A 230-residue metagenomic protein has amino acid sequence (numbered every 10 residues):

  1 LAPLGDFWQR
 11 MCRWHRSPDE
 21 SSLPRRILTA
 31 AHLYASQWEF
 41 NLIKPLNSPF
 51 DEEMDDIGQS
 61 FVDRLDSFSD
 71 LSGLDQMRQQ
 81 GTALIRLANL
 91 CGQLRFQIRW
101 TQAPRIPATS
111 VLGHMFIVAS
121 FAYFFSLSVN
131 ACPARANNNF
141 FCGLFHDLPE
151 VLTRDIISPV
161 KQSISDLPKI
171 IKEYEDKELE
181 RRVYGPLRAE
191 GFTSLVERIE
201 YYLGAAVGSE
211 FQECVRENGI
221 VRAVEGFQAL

Functional and structural regions predicted by a protein language model:
L1, H32, H114-F125, K172-P186: An active-site-proximal "capping" alpha-helix that borders the catalytic cofactor pocket
L1, H32, N138-D155: His-Asp-centered metal-binding catalytic motifs of divalent-metal-dependent phosphohydrolases/nucleases
A2-L87, C132, N139-F140, G185-L230: Histidine/acidic-rich helix-loop-helix segments that form or flank divalent-metal centers in metalloenzyme catalytic
R26, T109-V111, P159-G185: Divalent-cation-assisted or electrostatically stabilized phosphate/pyrophosphate-binding catalytic cores
A88-I98: Active-site-adjacent bridging/hinge elements
I98-W100, S120, L152-P159, R216: Short acidic (Asp/Glu) and glycine-rich catalytic loops that position anionic groups and cofactors
P104-N138: Alpha-helical phosphate/pyrophosphate-handling elements in metalloenzyme active cores
